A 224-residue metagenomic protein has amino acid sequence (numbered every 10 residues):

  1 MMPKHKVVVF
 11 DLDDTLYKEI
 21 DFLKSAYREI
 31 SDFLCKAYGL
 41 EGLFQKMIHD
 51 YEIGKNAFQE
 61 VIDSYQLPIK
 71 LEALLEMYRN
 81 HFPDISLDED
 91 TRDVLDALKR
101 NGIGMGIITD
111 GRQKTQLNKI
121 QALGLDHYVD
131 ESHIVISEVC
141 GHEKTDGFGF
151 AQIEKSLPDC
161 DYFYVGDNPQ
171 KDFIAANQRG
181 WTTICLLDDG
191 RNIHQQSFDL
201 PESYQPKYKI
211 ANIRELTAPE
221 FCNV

Functional and structural regions predicted by a protein language model:
M1-H5, D96, R112-V224: Asp-based, Mg2+/Mn2+-dependent phosphohydrolase catalytic module
P3-E89, D93, R100-N101: N-terminal helical cap/lid subdomain that shapes the substrate entry/recognition surface in HAD-like hydrolases
V9-D11, I108, V165-G166: Generic enzyme active-site microenvironment
D13-Y17, D110, S137-V139: Short strand-loop junctions, especially beta-strand C-caps/beta-turns that link beta-sheets to coils or alpha-helices
I48-D63, M105-I108, R112-V129: Short secondary-structure boundary segments
H49, I85, I107, Y162-Y164: Residue-level marker of alpha-helix boundaries and capping positions
L71-D84, T91-L123, I134-S137: Substrate-recognition element of Asp-dependent hydrolases with the DxDx(T/V) motif
